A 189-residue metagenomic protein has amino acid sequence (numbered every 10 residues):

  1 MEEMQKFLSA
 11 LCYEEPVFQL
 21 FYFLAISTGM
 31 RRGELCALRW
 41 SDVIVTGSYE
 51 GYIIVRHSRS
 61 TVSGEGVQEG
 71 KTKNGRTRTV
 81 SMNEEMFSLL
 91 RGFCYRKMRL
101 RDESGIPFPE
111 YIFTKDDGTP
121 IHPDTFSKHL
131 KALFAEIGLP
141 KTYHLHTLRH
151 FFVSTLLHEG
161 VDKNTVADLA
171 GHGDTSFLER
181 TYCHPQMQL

Functional and structural regions predicted by a protein language model:
M1-L38, S48-Y49, E85, I106-F108: Basic, Lys/Arg- and aromatic-enriched nucleic-acid-binding interface segment
E2-E3, A37-M98: Conserved tyrosine-mediated DNA breakage-rejoining catalytic core shared by Y-recombinases
E2-Q5, S58, N83-P140: Active-site/catalytic core of tyrosine-dependent DNA strand-transfer enzymes
A10, G64-V67, E159, R180 (+1 more regions): DNA/chromatin major-groove-contacting recognition/catalytic segments
E34-C36, T142-H144, V153-L156, G160-H172: Active-site-proximal segment of tyrosine recombinases
D42, K97, F151, G173 (+1 more regions): The DNA-recognition helices of helix-turn-helix-type DNA-binding domains
R59, A170-L189: Catalytic-site neighborhood detector that most strongly recognizes the C-terminal catalytic loop/helix of tyrosine
L145-H146, Y182: Catalytic tyrosine of NAD(P)H-dependent dehydrogenase/reductases that use a Tyr as the general acid/base
